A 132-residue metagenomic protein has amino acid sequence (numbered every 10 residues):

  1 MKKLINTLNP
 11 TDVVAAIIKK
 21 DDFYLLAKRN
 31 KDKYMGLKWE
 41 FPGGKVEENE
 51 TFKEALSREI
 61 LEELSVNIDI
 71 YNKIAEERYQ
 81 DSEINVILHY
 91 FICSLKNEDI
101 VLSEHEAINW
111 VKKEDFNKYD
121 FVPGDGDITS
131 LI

Functional and structural regions predicted by a protein language model:
K2-Y24, K45, E76: Conserved N-terminal beta-strand and adjoining loop/helix that marks the start of the Nudix/MutT-like hydrolase domain
D12-V14, D22, V86-H89, E106: Change "...and in nucleic-acid phosphodiester-cleaving endonucleases..." to "...and in nucleic-acid processing enzymes
I18-K19, L26, C93-L95, W110: Conserved hydrophobic "DFG−1" position in protein kinase catalytic cores
F23-E62: Conserved Nudix-box catalytic region and its N-terminal flanking loop in Nudix hydrolases and closely related
F52-L61, K73, F91, I108: Hydrophobic packing within well-folded, soluble alpha/beta domains
N67-D69, E77-D99, N109: Active-site-adjacent beta-strand/loop module that shapes the phosphate/pyrophosphate-binding cleft
I92, V101-I132: NUDIX/MutT-family hydrolases
